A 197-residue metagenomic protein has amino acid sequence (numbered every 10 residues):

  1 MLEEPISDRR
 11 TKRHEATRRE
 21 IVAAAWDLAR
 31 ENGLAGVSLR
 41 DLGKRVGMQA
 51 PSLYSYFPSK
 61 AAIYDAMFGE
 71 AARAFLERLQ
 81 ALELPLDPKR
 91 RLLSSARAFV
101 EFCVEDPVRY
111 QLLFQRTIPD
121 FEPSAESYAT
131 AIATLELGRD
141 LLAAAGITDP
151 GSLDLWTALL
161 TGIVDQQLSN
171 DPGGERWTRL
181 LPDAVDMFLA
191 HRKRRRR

Functional and structural regions predicted by a protein language model:
M1-A16, R196-R197: N-terminal intrinsically disordered/low-complexity leader segments
E20, A24, L28-A62, A66: Helix-turn-helix
I21-A29, A71, F75, F99 (+1 more regions): Short hydrophobic clusters on alpha-helical segments that form packing/core surfaces in small helical domains
Y64-A71, L113, T130: Alpha-helical DNA-contacting segments of helix-turn-helix folds
A66, Q80-V108, A133, W156: Hydrophobic alpha-helical connector segments
L76, D120-L155, R176-A190: Amphipathic alpha-helical packing segments from all-alpha helical-bundle domains
V104-A125, D165-D171: Amphipathic alpha-helical segments used for helix-helix packing
T157-E175, M187-R196: Amphipathic C-terminal alpha-helical segment
